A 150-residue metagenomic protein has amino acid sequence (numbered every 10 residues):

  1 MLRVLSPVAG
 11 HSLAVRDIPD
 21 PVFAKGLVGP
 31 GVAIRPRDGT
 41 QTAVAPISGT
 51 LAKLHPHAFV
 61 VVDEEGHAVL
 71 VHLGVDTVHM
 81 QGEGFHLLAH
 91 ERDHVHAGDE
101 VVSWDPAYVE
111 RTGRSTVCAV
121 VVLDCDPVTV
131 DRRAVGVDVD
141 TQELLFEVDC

Functional and structural regions predicted by a protein language model:
M1-C150: Contiguous, well-folded functional domains in the mature portion of proteins
